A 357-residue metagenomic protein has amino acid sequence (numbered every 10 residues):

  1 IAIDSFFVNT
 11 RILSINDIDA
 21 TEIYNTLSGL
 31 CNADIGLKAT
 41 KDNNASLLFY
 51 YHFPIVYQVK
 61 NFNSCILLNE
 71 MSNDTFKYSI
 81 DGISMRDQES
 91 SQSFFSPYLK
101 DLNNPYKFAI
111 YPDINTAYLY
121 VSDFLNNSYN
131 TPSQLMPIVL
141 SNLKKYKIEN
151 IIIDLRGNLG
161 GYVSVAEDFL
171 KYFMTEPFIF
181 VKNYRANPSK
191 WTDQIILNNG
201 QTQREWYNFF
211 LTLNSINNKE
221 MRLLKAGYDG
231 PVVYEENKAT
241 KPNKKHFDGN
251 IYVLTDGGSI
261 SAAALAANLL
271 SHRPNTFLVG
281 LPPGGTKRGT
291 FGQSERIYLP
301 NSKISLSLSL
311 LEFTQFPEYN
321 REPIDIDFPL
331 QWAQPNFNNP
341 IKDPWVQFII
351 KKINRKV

Functional and structural regions predicted by a protein language model:
I1-I151, L155-R185, L197, Q201 (+6 more regions): Flexible, low-complexity junctional segments that flank or bridge functional domains
V163-N339: Conserved acidic, small-residue-rich alpha-beta core segments centered on
